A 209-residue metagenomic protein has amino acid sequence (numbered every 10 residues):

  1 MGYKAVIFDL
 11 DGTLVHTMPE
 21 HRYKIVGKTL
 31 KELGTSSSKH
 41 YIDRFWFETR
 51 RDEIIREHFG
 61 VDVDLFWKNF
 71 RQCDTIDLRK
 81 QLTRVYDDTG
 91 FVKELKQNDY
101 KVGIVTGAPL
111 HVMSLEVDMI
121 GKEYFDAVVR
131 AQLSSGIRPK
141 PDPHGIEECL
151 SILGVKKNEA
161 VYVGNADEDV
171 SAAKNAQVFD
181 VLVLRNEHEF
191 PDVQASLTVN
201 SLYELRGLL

Functional and structural regions predicted by a protein language model:
M1, Q97-Y100, L153-E159: Glycine-rich phosphate-binding loop signature in dinucleotide/nucleotide-binding domains
G2-Y86, G90-E94, H111: N-terminal helical cap/lid subdomain that shapes the substrate entry/recognition surface in HAD-like hydrolases
L14, V102, Y162-V163, T198: Conserved SAM-binding loop
F91-D118, F125: Substrate-recognition element of Asp-dependent hydrolases with the DxDx(T/V) motif
T106, G164, L182-L184: Short beta-strand/turn micro-motifs composed of small residues that flank or help shape donor/cofactor-binding pockets
L110-V161, D167-S171, N175-A176, P191-D192: Substrate-recognition "cap/lid" segment bordering the active-site pocket of phosphatases
R185-Q194: Short, glycine/polar-rich helix-capping loops at beta-to-alpha or helix-loop-helix junctions that flank or form
L197-E204: Short acidic-hydrophobic, aromatic-tinged amphipathic segments that line or gate anion-handling sites
